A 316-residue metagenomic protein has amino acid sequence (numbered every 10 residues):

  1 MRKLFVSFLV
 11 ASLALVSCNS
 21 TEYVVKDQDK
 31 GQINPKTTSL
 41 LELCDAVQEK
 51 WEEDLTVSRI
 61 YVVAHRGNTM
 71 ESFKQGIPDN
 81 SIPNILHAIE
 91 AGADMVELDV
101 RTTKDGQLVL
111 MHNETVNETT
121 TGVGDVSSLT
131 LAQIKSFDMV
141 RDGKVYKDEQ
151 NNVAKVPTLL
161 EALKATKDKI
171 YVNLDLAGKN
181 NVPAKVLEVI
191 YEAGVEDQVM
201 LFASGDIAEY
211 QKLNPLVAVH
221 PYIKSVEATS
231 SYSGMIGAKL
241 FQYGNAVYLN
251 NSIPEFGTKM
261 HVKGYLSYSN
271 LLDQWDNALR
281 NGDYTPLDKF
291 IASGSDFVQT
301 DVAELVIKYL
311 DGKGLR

Functional and structural regions predicted by a protein language model:
M1-L4, N19: Positively charged n-region of N-terminal signal peptides that target proteins for export
F5-V6, T69: Sequence-pattern detector for short linear motifs and compositional/periodic biases rather than a specific fold
S7-A14: Bacterial N-terminal signal peptides
C18-R316: Phosphate-group recognition and catalysis centered on beta-loop-alpha active-site segments
